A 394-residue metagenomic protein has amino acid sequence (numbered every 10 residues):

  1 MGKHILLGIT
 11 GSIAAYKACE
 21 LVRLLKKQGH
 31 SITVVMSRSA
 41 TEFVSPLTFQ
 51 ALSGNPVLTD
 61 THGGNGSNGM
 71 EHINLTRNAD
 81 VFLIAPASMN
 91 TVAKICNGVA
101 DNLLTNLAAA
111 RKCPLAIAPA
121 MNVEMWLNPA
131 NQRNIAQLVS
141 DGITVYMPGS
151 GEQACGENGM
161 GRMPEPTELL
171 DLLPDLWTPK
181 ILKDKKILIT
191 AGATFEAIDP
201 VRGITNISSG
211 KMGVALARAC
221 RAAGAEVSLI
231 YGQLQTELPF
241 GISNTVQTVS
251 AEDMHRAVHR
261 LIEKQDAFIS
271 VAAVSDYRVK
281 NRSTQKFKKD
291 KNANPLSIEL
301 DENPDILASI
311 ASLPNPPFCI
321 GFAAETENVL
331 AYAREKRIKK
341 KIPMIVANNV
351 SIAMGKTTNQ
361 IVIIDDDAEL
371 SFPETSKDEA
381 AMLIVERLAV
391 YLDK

Functional and structural regions predicted by a protein language model:
M1-A116, N122-K394: A cross-family phosphate/adenosyl-ligand binding-site feature
